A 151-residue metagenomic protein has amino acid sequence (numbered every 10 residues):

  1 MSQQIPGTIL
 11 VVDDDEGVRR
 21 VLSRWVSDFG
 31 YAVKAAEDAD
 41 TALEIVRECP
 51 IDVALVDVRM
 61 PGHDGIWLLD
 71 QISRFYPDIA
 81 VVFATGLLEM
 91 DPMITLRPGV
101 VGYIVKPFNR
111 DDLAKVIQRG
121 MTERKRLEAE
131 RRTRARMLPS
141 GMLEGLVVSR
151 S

Functional and structural regions predicted by a protein language model:
E16-K34: Two-component/phosphorelay signaling modules centered on CheY-like receiver
E37-T41, D64-W67: Acidic catalytic/metal-coordinating carboxylates
C49-L55: Active-site beta3 strand of CheY-like receiver
M60: Receiver (REC) domain active-site loop signature in two-component systems and cognate sites in sensor histidine kinases
W67, L88-I104, K115: Alpha4 helix (beta4-alpha4-beta5 surface) of REC/receiver domains from two-component response regulators
F108-Q118: C-terminal output helix
T122-S151: CheY-like receiver
